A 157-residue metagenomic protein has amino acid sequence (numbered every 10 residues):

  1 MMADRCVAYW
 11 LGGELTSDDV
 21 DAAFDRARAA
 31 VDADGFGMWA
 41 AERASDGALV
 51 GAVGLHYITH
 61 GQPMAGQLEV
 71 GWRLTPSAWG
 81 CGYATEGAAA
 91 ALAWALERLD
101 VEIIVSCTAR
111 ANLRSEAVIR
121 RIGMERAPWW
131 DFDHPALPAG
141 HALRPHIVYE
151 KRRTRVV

Functional and structural regions predicted by a protein language model:
M1-A8, A40-V157: Acyl-donor (CoA/ACP) binding surface of acyl/acetyltransferases
C6-R28, G37-W39: Conserved GNAT-fold acetyl-CoA-binding loop/helix
A22-F24, A30, V118, H141: A generic membrane alpha-helix/interface feature
D32-D34: Soluble sensory domains of the PAS superfamily and closely related sensory modules
